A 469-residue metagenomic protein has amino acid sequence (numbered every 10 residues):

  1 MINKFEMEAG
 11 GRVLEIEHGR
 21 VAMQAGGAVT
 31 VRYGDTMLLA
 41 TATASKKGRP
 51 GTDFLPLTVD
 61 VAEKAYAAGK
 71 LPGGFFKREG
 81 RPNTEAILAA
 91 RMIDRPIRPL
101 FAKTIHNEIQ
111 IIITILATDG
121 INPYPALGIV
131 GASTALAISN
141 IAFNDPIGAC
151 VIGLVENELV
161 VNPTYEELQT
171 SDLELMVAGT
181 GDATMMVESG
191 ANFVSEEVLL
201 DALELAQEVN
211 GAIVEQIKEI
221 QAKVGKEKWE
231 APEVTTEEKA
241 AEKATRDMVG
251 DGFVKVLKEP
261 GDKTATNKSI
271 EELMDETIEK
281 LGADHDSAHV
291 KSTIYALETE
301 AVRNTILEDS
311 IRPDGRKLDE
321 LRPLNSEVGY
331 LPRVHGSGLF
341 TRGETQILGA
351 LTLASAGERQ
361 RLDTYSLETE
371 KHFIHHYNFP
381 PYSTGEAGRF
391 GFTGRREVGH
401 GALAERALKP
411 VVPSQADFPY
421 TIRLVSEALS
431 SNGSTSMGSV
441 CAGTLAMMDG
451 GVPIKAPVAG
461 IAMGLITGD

Functional and structural regions predicted by a protein language model:
M1-S45, R49, D53, W229-L367: Extended amphipathic alpha-helical scaffolds
I2-F5, A9-R12, G26, M37 (+10 more regions): Alpha/propeptide regions of enzymes that mature by internal proteolysis
A25-I109, I115-N122, G181, E188 (+3 more regions): Glycine-rich, flexible beta-strand/loop modules in the N-terminal catalytic cores of phosphate-handling
G27-V29, M37, N122-N140, E327-L351 (+1 more regions): Conserved phosphate/anionic-ligand binding catalytic regions in large, soluble enzymes, centered on
K103-I109, N144-P146, I213-A231, T264-A265 (+4 more regions): Flexible, glycine/charged-enriched surface loops at secondary-structure junctions
T114, A149-E156, I220-E238, N267-D275 (+4 more regions): A glycine-rich phosphate-binding loop feature that marks nucleotide/adenosyl-phosphate handling sites
N140-K258, M447-D469: Mobile "lid/hinge" segments at catalytic clefts and subdomain interfaces of large enzymes
R389-T393, V398-D469: Conserved structured catalytic cores and adjacent interaction surfaces of nucleotide-binding/hydrolyzing enzymes
